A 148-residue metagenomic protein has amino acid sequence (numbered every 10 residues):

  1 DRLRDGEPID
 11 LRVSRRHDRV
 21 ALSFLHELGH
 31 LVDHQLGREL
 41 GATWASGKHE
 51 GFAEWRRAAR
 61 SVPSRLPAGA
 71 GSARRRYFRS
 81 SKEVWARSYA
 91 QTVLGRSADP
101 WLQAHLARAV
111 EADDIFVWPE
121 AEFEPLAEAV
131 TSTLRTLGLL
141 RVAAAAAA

Functional and structural regions predicted by a protein language model:
D1-A148: Active-site-flanking segments in enzyme catalytic domains
